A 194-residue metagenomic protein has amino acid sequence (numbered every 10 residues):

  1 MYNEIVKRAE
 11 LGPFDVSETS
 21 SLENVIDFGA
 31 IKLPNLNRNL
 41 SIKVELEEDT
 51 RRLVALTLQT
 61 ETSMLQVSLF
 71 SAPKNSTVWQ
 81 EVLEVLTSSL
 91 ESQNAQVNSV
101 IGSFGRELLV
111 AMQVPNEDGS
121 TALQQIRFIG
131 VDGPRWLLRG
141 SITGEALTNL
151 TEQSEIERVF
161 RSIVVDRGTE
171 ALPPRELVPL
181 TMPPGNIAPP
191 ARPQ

Functional and structural regions predicted by a protein language model:
M1-A55, Q59, S63, S71 (+4 more regions): N-terminal targeting sequences that direct proteins away from the cytosol to non-cytosolic compartments
T57-Q59, F128-R135: Short glycine/proline-enriched loop/turn "hinge" motifs that connect secondary-structure elements and lie
T62-L65, G133-R139: Coil-to-beta-strand transition motifs
S68-F70, A111, G140-T143: Conserved beta-strand segments of the P-loop GTPase G domain that flank and frequently precede/overlap
L69, P73-A95: Short, solvent-exposed recognition patches
W79-Q80, R135-I142, L177: Generic detector of bulky aromatic hydrophobic side chains
V85-D132, G185: Signature of long, low-cysteine stretches enriched in small and polar/charged residues
